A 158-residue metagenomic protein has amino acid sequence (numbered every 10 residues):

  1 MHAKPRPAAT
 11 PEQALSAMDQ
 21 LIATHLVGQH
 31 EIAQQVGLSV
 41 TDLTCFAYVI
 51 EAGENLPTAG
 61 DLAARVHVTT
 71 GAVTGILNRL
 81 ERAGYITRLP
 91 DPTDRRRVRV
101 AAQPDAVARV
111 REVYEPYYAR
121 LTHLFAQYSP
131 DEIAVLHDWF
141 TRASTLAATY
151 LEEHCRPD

Functional and structural regions predicted by a protein language model:
M1-R6, I133-D158: C-terminal regulatory/oligomerization modules of transcriptional regulators
M1-V36, A83: N-terminal leader segment of winged-helix/HTH proteins
A17-G28, C45, V113, R120 (+2 more regions): C-terminal ligand-sensing/allosteric alpha-helical core of TetR-family HTH transcriptional regulators
Q29-V68: N-terminal helix-turn-helix DNA-binding core of bacterial DNA-binding proteins
G71: Key DNA-contact positions within bacterial/archaeal DNA-binding proteins
R79-A134: Charged, amphipathic alpha-helical coiled-coil/dimerization segments
